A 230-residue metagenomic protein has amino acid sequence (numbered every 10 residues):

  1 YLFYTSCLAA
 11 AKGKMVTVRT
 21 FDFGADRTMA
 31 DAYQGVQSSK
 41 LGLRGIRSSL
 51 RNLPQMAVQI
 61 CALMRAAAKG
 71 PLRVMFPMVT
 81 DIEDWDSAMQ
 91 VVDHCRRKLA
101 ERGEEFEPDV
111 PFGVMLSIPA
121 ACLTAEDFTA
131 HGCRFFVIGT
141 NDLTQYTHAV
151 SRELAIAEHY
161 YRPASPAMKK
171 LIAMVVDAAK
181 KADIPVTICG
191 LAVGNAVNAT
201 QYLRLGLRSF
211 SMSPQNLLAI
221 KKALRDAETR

Functional and structural regions predicted by a protein language model:
Y1-R230: Conserved alpha/beta-domain cores
